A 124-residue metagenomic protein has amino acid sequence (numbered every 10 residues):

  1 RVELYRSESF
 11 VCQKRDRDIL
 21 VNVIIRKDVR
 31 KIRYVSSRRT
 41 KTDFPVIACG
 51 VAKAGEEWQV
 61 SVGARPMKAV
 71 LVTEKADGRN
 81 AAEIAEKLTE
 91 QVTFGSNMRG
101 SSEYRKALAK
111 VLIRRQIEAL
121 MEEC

Functional and structural regions predicted by a protein language model:
R1-C124: C-terminal structural segment of proteins
